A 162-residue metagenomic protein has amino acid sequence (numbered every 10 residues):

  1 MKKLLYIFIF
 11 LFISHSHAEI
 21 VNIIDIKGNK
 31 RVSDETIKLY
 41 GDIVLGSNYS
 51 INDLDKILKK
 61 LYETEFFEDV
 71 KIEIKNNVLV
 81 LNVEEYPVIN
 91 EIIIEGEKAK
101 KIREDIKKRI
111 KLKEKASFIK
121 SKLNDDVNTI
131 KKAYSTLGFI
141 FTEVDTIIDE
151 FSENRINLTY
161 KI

Functional and structural regions predicted by a protein language model:
K3-H15: Sec-dependent N-terminal signal peptides
E19-I162: Interaction-mediating elements
